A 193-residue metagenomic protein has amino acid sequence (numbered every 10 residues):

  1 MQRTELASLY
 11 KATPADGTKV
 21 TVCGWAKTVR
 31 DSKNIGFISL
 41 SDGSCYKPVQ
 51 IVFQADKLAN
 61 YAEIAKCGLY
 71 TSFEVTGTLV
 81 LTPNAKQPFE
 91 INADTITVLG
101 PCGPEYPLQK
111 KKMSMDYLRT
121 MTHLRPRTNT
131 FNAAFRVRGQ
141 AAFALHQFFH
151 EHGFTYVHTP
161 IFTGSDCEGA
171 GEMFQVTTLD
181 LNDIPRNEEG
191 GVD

Functional and structural regions predicted by a protein language model:
M1-D193: Class II aminoacyl-tRNA synthetase catalytic cores and aaRS-like
